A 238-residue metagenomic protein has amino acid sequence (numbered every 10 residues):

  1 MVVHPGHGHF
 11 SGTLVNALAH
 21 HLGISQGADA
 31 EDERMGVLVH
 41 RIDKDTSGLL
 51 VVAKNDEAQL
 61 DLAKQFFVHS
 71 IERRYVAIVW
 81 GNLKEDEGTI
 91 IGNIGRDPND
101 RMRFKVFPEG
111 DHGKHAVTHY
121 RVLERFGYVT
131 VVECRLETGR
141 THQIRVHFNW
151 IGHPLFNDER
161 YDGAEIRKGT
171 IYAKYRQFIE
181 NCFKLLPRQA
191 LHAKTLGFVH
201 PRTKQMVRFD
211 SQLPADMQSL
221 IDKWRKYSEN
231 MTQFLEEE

Functional and structural regions predicted by a protein language model:
M1-P98, L213-R225, M231-E238: RNA pseudouridine synthases
L18, V51, A77, Y120 (+3 more regions): Residue-level signal for inorganic ion chemistry
L38, T46, I71-R73, I90 (+7 more regions): A generic structural signal for well-ordered coil/turn residues at beta-strand boundaries that shape enzyme active-site
V39-I42, N82, D86, H112 (+3 more regions): Replace "in large, NTP-powered and nucleic-acid-processing enzymes" with "in large, NTP-powered factors and other
V79, H119-V122, L155: Conserved hydrophobic positions within beta-strands
D111-K114, E137, H147-E238: Pseudouridine synthases involved in rRNA/tRNA modification
G127-R135: Short histidine-centered loop motifs in beta-beta connectors
